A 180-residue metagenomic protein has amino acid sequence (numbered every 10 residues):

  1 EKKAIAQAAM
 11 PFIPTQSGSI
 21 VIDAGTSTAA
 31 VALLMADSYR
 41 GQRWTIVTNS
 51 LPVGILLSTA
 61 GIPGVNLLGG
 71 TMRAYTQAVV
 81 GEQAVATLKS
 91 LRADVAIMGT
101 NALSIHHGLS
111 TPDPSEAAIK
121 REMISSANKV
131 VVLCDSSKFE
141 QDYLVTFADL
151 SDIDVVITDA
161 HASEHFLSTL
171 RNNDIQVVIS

Functional and structural regions predicted by a protein language model:
E1-D23, A32, A36-Q42, T59-I62: HTH-adjacent hinge/linker in prokaryotic transcriptional regulators
K2-I5, T28, V80, E116: Generic hydrophobic secondary-structure packing signal
Q7-P14, A29, L33, I55 (+2 more regions): Amphipathic, non-transmembrane alpha-helical secondary structure
D23-A24, D135: Short His-Asn-centered micro-motif
A24-T26, L51: Short glycine-rich, polar/acidic loop-and-turn segments at beta strand-coil junctions
S27-V31, F139-D142: Short glycine/serine/threonine-rich phosphate/pyrophosphate-binding segments that cradle anionic phosphate groups
V47, L51-S180: Conserved phosphate- and dinucleotide-binding cores of soluble alpha/beta proteins, encompassing both enzyme active
